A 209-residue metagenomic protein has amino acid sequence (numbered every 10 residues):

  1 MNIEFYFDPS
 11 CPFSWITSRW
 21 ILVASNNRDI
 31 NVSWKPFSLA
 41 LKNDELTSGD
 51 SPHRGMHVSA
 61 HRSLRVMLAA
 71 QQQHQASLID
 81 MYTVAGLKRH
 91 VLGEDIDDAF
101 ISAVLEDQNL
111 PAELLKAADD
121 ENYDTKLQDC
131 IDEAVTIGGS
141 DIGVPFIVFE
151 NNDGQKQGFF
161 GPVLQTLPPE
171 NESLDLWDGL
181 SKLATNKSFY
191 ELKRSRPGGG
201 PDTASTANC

Functional and structural regions predicted by a protein language model:
M1, L78-T83, F159-F160: A short alpha-helix capping/helix-coil boundary motif
M1-I21: Local sequence-structure signature of Cys/Sec-based thiol-disulfide redox active-site neighborhoods
F7, A85, V163: Short, histidine-centered active-site or binding-site loop motifs used for metal coordination, general acid-base
P9, R54-V58, P168: Conserved aromatic-histidine-acidic binding/catalytic patches
S10, H74, D120-Y123: Short beta->alpha junction loops/turns
W15-F100, G179-L183, E191-S195, P201-T203: Structural alpha/beta surface segment adjacent to cysteine/selenocysteine redox centers across thiol/disulfide enzymes
W20-A24, L92-C209: C-terminal cap of thioredoxin/glutaredoxin-like
